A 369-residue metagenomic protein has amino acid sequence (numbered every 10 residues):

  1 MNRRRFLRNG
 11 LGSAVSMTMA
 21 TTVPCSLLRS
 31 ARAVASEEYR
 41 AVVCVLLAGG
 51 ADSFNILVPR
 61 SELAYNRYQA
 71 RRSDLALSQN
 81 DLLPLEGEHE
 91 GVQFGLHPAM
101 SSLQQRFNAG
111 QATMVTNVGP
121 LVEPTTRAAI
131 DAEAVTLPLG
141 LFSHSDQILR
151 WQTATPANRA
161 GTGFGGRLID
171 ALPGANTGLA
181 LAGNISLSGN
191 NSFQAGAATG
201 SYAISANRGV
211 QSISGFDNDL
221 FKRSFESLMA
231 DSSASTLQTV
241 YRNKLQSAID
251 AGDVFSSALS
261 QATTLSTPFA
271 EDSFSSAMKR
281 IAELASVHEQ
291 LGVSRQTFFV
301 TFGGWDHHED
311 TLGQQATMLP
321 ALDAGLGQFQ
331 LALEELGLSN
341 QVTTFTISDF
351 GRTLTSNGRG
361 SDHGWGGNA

Functional and structural regions predicted by a protein language model:
M1-E335, N368: Feature for exported/extracytoplasmic and membrane-associated proteins, marking the mature portion
R295-T297, S339-Q341, I347, G364-G367: Active-site lining segments that contact anionic ligands and/or coordinate catalytic metals
E309-Q314, F350-G366: Short glycine/threonine-rich loop-to-helix capping motif typified by GTGT followed within a few residues by an Asp-Pro
L326, L333-G358: Metal-dependent active-site segment of extracytoplasmic phospho-/sulfohydrolases and closely related
